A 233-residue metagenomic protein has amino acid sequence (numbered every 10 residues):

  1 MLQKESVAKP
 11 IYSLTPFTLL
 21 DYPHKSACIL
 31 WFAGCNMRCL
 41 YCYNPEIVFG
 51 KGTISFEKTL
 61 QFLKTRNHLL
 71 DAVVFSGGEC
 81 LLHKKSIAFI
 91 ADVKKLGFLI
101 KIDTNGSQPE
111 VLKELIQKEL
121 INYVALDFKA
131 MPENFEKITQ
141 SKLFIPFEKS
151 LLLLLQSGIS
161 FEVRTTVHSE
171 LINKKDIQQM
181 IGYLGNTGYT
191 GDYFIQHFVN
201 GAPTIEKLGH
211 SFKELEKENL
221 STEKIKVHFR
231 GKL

Functional and structural regions predicted by a protein language model:
M1-L20, H24, L171-L233: Auxiliary Fe-S-binding modules of radical SAM enzymes
L2, F17-S55: Canonical Radical SAM [4Fe-4S] cluster-binding loop centered on the CxxxCxxC motif and its immediate flanking residues
L14, A33, P45, K129-M131 (+1 more regions): Generic beta-structure capping elements
T15-T18, E46, G77-E79, G106 (+1 more regions): Short, well-ordered turn and helix-capping elements at secondary-structure junctions
W31, S76-G77: A secondary-structure boundary/capping signal
F49-F56, Q140-F144, K213: Flexible, glycine- and charge-enriched loops at secondary-structure boundaries
F49-T53, G78-E79, K101-I102: Short, flexible loop segments at the rims of nucleotide/cofactor-binding pockets, characterized by
L60-A72, L81-H210: Conserved AdoMet/S-adenosylmethionine-binding subsite of the radical SAM
